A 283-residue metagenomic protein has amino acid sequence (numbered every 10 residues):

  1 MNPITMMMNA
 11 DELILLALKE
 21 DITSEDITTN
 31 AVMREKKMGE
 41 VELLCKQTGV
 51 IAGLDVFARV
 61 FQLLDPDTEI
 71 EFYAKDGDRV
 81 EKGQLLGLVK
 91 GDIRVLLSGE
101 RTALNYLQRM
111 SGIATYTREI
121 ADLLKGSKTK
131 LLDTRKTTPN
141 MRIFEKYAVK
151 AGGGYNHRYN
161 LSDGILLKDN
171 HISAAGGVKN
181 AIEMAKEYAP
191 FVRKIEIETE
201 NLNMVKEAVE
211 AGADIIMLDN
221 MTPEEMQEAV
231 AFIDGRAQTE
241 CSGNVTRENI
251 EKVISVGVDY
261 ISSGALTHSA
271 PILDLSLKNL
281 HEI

Functional and structural regions predicted by a protein language model:
N2-A211, I215, E224-F232, Q238-C241 (+2 more regions): Acidic/glycine-rich phosphate/pyrophosphate-binding loops and surrounding catalytic core that coordinate Mg2+
L218: Active-site core of metal-dependent hydrolases
M221: Short beta->alpha hinge that forms the Motif I/post-I loop of the SAM-binding pocket
T246-R247: Negatively charged, flexible loop motifs adjacent to catalytic sites in prokaryotic signal transduction proteins
A265-I283: Short, charged, intrinsically disordered terminal tails
